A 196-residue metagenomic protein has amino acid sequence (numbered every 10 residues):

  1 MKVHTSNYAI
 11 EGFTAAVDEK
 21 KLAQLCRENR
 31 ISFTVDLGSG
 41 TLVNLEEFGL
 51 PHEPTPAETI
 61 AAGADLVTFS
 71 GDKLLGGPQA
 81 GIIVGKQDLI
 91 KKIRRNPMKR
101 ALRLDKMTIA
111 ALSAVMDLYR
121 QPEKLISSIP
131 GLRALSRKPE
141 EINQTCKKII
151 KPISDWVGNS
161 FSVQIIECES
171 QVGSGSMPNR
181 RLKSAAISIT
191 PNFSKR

Functional and structural regions predicted by a protein language model:
M1-Y119, I153-S154: Conserved PLP-enzyme active-site core in the AAT-like
D18, T55, K138, G173-G175 (+1 more regions): Helix N-terminus capping/helix-initiation residues
S32, G38-L42, L74-G85, I126-P139 (+1 more regions): Short, charge-rich amphipathic segments
D88, N96-P97, L104-D155, C168-E169 (+1 more regions): Structural motif of enzymes handling amino- and sulfur-group chemistry
N143-R196: Conserved C-terminal alpha-helix-loop-beta "cap" of PLP-dependent enzymes that closes/shapes the active-site mouth
